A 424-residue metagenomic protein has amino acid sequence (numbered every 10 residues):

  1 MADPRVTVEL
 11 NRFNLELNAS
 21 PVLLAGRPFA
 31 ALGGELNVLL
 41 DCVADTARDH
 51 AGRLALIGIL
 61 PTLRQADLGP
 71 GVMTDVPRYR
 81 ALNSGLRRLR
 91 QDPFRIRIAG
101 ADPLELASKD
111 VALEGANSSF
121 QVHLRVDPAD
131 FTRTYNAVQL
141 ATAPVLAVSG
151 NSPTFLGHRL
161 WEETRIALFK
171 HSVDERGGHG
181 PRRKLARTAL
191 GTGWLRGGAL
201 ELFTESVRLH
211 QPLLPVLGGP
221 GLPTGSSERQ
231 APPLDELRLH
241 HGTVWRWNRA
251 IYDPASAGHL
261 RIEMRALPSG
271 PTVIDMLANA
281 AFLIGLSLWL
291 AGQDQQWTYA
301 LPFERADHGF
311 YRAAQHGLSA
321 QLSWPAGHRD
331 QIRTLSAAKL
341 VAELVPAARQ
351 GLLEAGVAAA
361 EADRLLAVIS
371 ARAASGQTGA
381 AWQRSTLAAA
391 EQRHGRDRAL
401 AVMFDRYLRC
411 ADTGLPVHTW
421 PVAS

Functional and structural regions predicted by a protein language model:
M1-S424: Phosphate/nucleotide-binding catalytic core
